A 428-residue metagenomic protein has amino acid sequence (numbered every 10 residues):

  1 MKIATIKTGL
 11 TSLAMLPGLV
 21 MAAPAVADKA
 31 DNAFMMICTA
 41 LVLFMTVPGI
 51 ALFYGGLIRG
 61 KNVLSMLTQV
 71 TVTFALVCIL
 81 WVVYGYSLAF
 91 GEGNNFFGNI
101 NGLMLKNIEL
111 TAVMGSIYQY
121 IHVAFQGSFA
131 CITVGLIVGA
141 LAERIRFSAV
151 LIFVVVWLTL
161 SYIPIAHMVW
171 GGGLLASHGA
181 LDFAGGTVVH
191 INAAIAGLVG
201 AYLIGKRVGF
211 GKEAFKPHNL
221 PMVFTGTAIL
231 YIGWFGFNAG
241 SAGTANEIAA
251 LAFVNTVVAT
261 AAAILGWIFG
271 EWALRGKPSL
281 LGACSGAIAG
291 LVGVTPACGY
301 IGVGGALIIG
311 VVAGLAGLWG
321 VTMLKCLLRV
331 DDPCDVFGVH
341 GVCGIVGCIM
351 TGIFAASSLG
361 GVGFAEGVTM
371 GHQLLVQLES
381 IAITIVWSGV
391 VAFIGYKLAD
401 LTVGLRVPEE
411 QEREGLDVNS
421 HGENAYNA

Functional and structural regions predicted by a protein language model:
M1-P24: N-terminal secretory/membrane targeting signals
M21-A428: Glycine- and aromatic-enriched membrane alpha-helices
